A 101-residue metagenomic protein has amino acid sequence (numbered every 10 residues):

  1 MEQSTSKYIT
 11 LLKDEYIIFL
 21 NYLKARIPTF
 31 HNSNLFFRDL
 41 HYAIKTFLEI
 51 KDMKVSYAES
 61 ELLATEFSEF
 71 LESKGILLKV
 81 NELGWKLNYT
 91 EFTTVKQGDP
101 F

Functional and structural regions predicted by a protein language model:
E2-R38: Positively charged, polyanion-binding regions of nucleic-acid-associated proteins
Q3, K7-T10, T46-E49, K54-A58: A generic short-segment signal for beta-strand/edge and adjacent turn/coil regions
D14-F19, Y42, K51-L77: Charge-enriched amphipathic alpha-helical scaffolds
A25-I27, F47-K51, K74: Alpha-helix C-capping/helix-to-loop hinge sites
I27, S73-F101: Phospho-regulated, low-complexity intrinsically disordered regions of nuclear gene-regulatory and chromatin-associated
H31-V55: Short acidic, hydrophobic short linear motifs in intrinsically disordered regions
L40-I44, E61, T65-S68, N88 (+2 more regions): Short, surface-exposed, charged/polar-biased interaction segments
